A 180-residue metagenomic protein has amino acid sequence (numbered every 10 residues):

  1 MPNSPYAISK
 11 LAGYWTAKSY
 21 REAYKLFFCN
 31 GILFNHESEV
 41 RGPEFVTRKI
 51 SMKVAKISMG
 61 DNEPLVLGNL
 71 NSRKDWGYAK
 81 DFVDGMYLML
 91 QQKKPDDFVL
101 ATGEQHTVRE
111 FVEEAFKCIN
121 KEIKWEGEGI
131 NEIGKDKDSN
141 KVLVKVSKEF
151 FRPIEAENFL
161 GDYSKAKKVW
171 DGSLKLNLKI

Functional and structural regions predicted by a protein language model:
M1-N30, S38-R41: Catalytic helix-loop patch of NAD(P)-dependent Rossmann-fold dehydrogenases
N30-I32, V99: Structured core elements
N35: PG/GG-rich flexible active-site loop of Rossmann-like NAD(P)H-dependent oxidoreductases, especially the SDR superfamily
R41-I180: C-terminal substrate-binding subdomain of Rossmann-fold SDR/epimerase-dehydratase oxidoreductases
